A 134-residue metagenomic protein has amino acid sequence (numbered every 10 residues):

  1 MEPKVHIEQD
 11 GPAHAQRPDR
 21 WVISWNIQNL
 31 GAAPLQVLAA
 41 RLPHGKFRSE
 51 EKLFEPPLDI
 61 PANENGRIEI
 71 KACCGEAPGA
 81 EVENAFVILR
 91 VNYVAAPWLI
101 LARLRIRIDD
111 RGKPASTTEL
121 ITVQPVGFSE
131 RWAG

Functional and structural regions predicted by a protein language model:
E2, A13-R17, L101-G134: Acidic, serine/threonine- and proline-rich intrinsically disordered appendage/tail regions
H14-R20, P61-N65: Solvent-exposed, conformationally flexible loop/turn segments
R17-S24, G79-I88: Short, solvent-exposed loop/turn segments enriched in Ser/Thr/Gly
W21, W25-A33: Asparagine-centered strand-capping/turn motif at beta-strand->loop junctions
L30-R48: Short acidic, flexible loop segments centered on an aromatic residue
S49-A80: Intrinsically disordered, low-complexity Pro/Gly/Ser/Thr-rich segments with frequent PxxP/GP/PP motifs and embedded
R90-I100: Short acidic/polar inter-strand loop motif in beta-rich domains
